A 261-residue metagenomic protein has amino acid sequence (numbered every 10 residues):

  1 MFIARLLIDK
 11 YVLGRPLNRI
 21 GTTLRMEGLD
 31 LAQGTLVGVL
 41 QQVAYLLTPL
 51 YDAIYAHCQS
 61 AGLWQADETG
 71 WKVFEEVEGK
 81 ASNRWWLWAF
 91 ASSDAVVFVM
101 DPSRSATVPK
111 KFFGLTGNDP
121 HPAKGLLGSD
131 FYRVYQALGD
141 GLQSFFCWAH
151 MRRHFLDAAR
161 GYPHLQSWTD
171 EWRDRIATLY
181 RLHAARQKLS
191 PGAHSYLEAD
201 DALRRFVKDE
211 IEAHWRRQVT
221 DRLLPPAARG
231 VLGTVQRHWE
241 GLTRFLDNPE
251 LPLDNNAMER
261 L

Functional and structural regions predicted by a protein language model:
M1-L261: Catalytic center-proximal scaffold of phosphoryl-transfer enzymes
